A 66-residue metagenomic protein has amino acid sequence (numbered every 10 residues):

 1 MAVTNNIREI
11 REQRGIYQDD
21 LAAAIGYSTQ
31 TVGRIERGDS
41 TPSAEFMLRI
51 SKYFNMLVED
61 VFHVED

Functional and structural regions predicted by a protein language model:
M1-Q13: A short, Lys/Arg-rich alpha-helix, primarily the initiator
E12, A23, K52: Alpha-helical residues within the helix-turn-helix
E12, G26, R37-D39, D66: Residue-level detection of the helix-turn-helix DNA-binding "recognition helix"
I16-R34: Short alpha-helical DNA-recognition segment
E45-D60: DNA major-groove recognition helix of helix-turn-helix/homeodomain DNA-binding modules
D60-D66: Short amphipathic recognition helices of helix-turn-helix/homeodomain-type DNA-binding modules
